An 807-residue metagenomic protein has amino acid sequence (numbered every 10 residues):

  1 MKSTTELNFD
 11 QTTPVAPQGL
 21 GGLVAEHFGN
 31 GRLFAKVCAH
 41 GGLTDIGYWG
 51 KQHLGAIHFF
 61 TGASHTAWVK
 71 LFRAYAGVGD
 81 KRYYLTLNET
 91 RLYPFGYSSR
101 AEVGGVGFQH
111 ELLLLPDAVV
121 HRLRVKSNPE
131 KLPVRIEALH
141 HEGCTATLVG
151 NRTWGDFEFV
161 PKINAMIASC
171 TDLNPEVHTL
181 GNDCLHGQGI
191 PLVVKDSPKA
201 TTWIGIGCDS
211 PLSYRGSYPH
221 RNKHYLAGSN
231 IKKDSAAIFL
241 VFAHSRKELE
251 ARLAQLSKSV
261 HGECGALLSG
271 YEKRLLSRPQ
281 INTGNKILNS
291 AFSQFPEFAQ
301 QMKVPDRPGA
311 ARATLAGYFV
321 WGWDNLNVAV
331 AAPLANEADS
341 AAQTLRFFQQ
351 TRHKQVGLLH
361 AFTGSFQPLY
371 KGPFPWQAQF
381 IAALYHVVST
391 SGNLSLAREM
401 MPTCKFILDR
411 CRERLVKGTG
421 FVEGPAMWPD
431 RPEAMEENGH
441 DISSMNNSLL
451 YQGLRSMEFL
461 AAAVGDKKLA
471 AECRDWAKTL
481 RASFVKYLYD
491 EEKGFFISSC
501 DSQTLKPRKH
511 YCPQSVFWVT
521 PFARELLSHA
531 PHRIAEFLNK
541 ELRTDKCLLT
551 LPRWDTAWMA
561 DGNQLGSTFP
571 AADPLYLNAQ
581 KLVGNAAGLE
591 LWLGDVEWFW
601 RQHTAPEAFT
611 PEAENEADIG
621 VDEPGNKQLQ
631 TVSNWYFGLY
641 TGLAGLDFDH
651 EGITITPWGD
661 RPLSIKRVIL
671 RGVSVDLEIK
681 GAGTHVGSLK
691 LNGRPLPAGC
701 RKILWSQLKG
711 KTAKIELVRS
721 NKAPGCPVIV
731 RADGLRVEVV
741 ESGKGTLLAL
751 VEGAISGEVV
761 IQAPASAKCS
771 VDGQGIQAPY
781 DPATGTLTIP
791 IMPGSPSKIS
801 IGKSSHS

Functional and structural regions predicted by a protein language model:
M1-T283, A586, W598, N626 (+5 more regions): Terminal accessory carbohydrate-recognition/targeting modules of carbohydrate-active enzymes
G96, A378, S515-F517: Short glycine-rich loop/turn motifs
C264-L267, Y318-E423, I442-Y451, S567-Q580 (+4 more regions): Aromatic-rich carbohydrate-recognition surfaces in CAZymes
Q280-F319, Q343-G372, E413-I442, A482-P570 (+1 more regions): Extended glycan-interaction surfaces of carbohydrate-active proteins
Q280-N289, A332-R346, V387-K405, V416 (+4 more regions): Structural helix-adjacent loops and short alpha-helical linkers that scaffold large soluble proteins
K468-C500, P531-T684: Non-catalytic carbohydrate-binding regions of carbohydrate-active enzymes
G802-S804: Beta-strand-rich extracellular modules
